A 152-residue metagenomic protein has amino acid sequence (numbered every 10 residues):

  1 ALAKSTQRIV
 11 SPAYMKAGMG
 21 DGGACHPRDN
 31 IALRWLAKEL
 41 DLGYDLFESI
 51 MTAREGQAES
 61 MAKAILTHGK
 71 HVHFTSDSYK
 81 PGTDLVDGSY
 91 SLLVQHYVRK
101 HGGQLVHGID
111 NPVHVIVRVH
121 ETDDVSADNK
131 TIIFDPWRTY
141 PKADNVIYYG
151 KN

Functional and structural regions predicted by a protein language model:
A1-N152: Structural/interface elements that position substrates and couple domains in central-metabolism enzymes
